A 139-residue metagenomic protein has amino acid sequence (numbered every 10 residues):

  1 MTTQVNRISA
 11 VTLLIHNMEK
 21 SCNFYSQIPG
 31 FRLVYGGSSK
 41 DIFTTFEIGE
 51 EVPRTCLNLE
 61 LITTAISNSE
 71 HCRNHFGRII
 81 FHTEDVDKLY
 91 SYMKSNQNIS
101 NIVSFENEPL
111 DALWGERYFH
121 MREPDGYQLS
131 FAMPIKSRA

Functional and structural regions predicted by a protein language model:
M1-C22, I79, M133-A139: N-terminal beta-strand motif that seeds the catalytic metal site of vicinal oxygen chelate
Q4-R7, H71-F76, A112-L113: Short glycine-enriched loop/turn motifs at secondary-structure junctions
V5, T12-C56: Core segments of cupin and vicinal oxygen chelate
I15-E19, I79-D125: Vicinal oxygen chelate
D41-F43, F76-R78, E116: Short hydrophobic/aromatic beta-strand or adjacent loop that forms the aromatic wall/cage of a ligand/substrate-binding
E60-T83: Helix-adjacent hinge/juxtasegments
